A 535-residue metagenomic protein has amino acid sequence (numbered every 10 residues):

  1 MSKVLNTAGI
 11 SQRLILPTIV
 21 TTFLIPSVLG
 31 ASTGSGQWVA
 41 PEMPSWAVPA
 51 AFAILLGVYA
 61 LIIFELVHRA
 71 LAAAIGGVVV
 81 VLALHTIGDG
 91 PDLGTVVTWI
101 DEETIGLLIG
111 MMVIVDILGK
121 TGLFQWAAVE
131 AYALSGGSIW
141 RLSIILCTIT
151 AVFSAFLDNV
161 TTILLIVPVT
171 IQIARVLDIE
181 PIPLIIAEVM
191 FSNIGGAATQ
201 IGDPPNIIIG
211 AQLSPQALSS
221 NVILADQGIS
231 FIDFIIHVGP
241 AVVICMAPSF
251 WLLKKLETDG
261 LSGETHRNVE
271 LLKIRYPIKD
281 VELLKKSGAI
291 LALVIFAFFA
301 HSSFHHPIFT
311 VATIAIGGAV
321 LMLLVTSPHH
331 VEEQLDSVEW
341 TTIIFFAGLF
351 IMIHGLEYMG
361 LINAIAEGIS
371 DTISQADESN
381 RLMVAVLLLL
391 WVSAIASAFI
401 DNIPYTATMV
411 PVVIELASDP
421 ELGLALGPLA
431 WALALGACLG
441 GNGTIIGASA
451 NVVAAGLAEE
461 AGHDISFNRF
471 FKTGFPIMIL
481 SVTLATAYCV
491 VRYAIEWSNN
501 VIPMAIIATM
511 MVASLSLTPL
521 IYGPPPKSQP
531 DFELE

Functional and structural regions predicted by a protein language model:
M1-W126, I236-E367, T473-E535: Hydrophobic transmembrane alpha-helices of multi-pass small-molecule transporters
F64, F156-L157, I194, F399-I400 (+1 more regions): Transmembrane helix irregularities
A70, E103, R141, I182-P183 (+5 more regions): Residues that define the loop-to-transmembrane-helix transition and helix capping in multi-pass membrane transporters
L71-G76, N159-V167, I186-A187, A198-I201 (+4 more regions): Hydrophobic alpha-helical membrane segments of integral membrane proteins
A73-G77, C147, P168, E188-V189 (+7 more regions): Residue-level recognition of transmembrane alpha-helices in multi-pass small-molecule transporters/permeases
G90-P183, T341-T342, F346-L422: Membrane-embedded alpha-helical segments and adjacent helix-loop junctions characteristic of multi-pass solute
I139-A151, D178-G195, L224-I229, F234 (+4 more regions): Alpha-helical transmembrane segments of multi-pass membrane proteins
I173-S262, I274-I278, A425, V452-P503: Membrane-core helix-loop-helix motifs of multi-pass transport proteins
